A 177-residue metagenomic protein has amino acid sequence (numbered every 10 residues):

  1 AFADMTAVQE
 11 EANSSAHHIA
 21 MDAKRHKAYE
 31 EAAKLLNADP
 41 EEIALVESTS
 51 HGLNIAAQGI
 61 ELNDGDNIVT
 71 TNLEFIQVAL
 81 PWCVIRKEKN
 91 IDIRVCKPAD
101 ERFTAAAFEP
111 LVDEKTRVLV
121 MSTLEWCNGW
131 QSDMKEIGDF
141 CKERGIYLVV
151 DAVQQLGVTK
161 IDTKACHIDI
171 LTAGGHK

Functional and structural regions predicted by a protein language model:
A1-K177: Pyridoxal 5′-phosphate
